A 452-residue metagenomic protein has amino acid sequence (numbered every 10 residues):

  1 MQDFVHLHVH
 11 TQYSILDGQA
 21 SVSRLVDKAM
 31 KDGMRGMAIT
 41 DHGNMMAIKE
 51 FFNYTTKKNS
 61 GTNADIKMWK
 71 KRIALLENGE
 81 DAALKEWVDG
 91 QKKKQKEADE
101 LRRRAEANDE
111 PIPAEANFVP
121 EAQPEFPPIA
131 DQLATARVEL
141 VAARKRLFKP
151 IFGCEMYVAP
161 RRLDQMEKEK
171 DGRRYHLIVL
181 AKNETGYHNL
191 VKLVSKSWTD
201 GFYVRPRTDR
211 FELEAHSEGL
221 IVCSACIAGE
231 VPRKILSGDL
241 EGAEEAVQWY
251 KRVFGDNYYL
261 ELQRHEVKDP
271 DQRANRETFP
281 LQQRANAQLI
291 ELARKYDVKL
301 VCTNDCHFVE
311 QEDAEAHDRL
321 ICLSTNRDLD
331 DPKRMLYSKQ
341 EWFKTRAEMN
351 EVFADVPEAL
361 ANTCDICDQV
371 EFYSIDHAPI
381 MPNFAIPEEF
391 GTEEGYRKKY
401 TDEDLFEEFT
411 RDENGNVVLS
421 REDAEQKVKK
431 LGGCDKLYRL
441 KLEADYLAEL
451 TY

Functional and structural regions predicted by a protein language model:
M1-Y452: Phosphodiester-processing cores and adjacent nucleic acid-binding clamps
